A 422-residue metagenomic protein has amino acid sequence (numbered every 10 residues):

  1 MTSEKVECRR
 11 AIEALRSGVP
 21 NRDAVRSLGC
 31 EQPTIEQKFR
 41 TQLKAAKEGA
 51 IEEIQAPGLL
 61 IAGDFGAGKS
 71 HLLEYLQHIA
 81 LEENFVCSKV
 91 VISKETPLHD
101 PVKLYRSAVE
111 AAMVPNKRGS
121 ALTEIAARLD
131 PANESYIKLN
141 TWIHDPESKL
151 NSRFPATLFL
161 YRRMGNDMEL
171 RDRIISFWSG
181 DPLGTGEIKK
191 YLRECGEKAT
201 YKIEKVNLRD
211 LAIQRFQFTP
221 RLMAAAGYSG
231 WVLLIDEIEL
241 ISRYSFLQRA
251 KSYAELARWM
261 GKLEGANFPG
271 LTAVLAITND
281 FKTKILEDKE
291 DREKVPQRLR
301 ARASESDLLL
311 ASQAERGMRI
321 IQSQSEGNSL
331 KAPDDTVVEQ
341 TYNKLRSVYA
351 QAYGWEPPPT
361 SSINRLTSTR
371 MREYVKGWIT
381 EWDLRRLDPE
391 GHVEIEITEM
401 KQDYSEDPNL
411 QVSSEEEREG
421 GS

Functional and structural regions predicted by a protein language model:
M1-P57, G391-S422: A short, basic N-terminal segment
T2-R10, T185-P357: The catalytic "switch" region of P-loop NTPases
E4-E7, E31, I35, L72 (+9 more regions): Helical mechanochemical/support elements of P-loop NTPase systems and associated helical scaffolds
K38, Q42, Y75-I79, K103-A111 (+3 more regions): Alpha-helical scaffold elements adjacent to nucleotide-binding pockets in ATP/GTP-utilizing enzyme cores
G49-A56, K202, W355-S361: Short helix/loop segment immediately N-terminal to the Walker
G58-A67, H71-A226, G377, W382-H392 (+1 more regions): P-loop NTPase nucleotide-binding core
A80, I238, R370: Conserved RecA-like P-loop NTPase ATPase core
E169-K190, A314-S422: C-terminal alpha-helical "lid" subdomain
